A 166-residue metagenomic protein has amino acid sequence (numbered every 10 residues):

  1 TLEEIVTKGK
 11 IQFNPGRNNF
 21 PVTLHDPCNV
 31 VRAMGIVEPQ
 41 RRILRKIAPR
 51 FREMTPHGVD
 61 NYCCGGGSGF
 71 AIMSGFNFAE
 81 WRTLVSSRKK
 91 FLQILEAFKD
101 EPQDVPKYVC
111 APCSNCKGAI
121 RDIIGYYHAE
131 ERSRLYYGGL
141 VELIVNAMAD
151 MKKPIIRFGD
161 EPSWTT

Functional and structural regions predicted by a protein language model:
T1-T166: Iron-sulfur cluster-binding electron-transfer modules in prokaryotic oxidoreductases
